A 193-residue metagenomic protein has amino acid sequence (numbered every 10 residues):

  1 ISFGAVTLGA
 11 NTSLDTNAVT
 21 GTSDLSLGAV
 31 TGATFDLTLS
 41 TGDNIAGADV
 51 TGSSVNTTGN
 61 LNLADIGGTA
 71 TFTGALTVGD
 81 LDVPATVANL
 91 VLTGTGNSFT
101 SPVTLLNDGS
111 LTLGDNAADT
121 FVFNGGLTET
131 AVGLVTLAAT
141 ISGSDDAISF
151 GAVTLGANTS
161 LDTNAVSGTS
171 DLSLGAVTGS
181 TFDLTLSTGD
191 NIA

Functional and structural regions predicted by a protein language model:
I1-A193: Extracellular lectin-like interaction modules
